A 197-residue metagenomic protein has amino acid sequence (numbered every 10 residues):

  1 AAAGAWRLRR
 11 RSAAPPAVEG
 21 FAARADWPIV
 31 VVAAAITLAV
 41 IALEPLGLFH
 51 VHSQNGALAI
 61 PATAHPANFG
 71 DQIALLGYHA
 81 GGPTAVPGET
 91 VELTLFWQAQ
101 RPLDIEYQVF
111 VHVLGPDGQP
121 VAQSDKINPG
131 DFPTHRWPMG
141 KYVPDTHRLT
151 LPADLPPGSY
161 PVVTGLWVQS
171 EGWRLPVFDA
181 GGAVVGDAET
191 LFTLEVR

Functional and structural regions predicted by a protein language model:
A1-R197: C-terminal luminal/periplasmic domains and tails of membrane-associated envelope-modifying transferases
